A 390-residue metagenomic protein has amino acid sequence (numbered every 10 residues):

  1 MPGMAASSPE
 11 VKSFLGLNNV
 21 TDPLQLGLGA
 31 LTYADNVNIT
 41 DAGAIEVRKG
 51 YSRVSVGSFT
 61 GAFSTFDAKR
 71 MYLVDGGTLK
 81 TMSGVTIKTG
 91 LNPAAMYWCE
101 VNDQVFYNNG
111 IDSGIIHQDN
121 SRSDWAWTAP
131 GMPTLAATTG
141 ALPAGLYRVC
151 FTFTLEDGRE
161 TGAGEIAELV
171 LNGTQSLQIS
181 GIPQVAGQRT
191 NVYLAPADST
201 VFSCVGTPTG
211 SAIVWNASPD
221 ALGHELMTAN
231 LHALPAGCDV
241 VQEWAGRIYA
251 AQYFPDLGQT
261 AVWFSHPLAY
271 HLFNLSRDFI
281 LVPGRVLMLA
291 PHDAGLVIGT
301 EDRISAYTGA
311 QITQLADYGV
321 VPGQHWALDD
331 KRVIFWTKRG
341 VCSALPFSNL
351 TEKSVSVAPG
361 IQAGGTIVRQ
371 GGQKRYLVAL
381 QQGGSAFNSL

Functional and structural regions predicted by a protein language model:
M1-V85, S113-G114, C150-G162, L226 (+2 more regions): N-terminal beta-propeller domains
P2-F14, V85-P255, Q259, Y270-S276: Disordered, low-complexity "stalk" and linker segments at domain junctions of extracellular and cell-surface proteins
P2-N19, D103-Q104, R247, V282-L390: Beta-sheet-dominated scaffold domains
V54-S58, I87-N92, G206, L231-H232 (+3 more regions): Surface loop/turn motifs at the tips and blade-to-blade linkers of beta-strand repeat domains
T65, L73-V74, C99, Y107-N108 (+11 more regions): Residue-level signal for WD-repeat beta-propeller blades
Y72, T78, R148-F151, Q188-P196 (+5 more regions): Ordered hydrophobic segments in well-structured contexts
D75-G76, N108-G110, Q252-Y253, T337-K338 (+1 more regions): Glycine-centered tight turns/hairpins at beta-strand boundaries that repeat across beta-rich repeat domains
M82-V85, Q118-N120, P267-A269, T308-Q311 (+1 more regions): Short loop/turn segments that connect beta-strands within beta-propeller blades
